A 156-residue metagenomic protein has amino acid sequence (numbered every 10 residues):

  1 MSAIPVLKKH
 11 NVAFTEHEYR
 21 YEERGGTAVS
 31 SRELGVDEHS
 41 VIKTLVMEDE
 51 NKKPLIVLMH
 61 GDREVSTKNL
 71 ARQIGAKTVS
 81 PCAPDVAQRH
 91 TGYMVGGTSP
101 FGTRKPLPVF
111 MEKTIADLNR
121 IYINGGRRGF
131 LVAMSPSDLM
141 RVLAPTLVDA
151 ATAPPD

Functional and structural regions predicted by a protein language model:
M1-D156: Extended, low-hydrophobicity, polar/charged segments
